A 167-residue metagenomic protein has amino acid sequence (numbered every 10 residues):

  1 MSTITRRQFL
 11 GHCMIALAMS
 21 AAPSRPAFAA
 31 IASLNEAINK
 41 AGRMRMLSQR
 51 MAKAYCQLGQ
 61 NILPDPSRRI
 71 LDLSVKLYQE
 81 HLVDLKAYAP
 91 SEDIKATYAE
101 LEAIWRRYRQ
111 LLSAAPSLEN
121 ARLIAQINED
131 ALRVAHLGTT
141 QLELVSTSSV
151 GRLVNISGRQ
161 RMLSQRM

Functional and structural regions predicted by a protein language model:
Q8-F28: N-terminal export signals
A29-M167: Hydrophobic alpha-helical segments
